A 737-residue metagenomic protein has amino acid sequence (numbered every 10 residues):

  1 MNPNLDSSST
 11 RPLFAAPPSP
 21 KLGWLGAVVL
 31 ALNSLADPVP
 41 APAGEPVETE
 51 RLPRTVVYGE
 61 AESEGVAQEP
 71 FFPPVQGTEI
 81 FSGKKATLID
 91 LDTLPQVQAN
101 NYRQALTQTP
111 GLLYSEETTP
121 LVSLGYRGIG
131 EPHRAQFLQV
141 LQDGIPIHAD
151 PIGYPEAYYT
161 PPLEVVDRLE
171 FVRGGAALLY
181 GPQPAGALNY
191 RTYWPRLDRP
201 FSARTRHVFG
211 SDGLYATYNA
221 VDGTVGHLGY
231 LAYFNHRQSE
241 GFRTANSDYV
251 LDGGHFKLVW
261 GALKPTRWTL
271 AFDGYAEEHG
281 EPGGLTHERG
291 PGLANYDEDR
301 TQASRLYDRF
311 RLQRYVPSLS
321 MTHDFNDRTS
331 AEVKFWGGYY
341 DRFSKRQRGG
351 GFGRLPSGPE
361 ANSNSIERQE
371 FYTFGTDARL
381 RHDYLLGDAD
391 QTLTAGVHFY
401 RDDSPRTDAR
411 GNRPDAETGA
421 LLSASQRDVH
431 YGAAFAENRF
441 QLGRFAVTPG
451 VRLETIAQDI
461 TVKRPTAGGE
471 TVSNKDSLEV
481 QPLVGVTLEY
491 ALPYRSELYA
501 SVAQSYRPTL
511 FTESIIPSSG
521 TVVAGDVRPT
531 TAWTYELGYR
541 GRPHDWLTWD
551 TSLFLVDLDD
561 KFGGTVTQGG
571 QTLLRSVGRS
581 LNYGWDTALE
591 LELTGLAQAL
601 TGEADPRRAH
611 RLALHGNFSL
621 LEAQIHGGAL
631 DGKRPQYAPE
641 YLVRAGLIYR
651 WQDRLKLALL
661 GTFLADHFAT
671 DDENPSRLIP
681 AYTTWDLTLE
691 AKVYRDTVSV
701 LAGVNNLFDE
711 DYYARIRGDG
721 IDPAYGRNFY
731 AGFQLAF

Functional and structural regions predicted by a protein language model:
P73-E79, G83-T87, R103-I145, A149: Extracytoplasmic beta-strand/coil segments of soluble accessory domains associated with Gram-negative outer-membrane
G130, E278-L293, R401-N412, A457-R464 (+5 more regions): Surface-exposed extracellular loop regions of Gram-negative outer-membrane beta-barrel proteins, predominantly
I145-R173: Short acidic/polar hinge/loop motifs at secondary-structure boundaries that mediate gating or recognition
G175-A177, A187-G223, F234, F242 (+1 more regions): Short strand-turn segments of transmembrane beta-barrel domains in outer membranes, especially the first one or two
F209-Q238, R243-P282, R309-N326, G387 (+2 more regions): Transmembrane beta-barrel wall of Gram-negative outer-membrane proteins
V259-G261, D273, L393, A436-N438 (+5 more regions): Conserved C-terminal beta-signal and adjacent last beta-strands/turns of outer-membrane beta-barrel proteins
S320-D324, S330-R348, A491, E497-A503 (+5 more regions): Membrane-embedded beta-barrel scaffold of Gram-negative outer-membrane proteins
R379-H382, L393, Q441, V447 (+3 more regions): Gram-negative outer-membrane beta-barrel transporters
